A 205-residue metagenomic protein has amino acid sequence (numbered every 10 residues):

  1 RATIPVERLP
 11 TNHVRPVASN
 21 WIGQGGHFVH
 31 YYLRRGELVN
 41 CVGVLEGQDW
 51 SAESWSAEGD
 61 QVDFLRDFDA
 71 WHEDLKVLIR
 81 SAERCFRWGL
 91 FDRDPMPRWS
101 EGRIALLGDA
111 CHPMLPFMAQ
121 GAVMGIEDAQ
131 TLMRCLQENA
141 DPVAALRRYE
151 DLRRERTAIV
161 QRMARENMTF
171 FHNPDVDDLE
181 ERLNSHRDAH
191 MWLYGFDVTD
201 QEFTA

Functional and structural regions predicted by a protein language model:
R1-E83: Conserved FAD-binding catalytic core of PHBH/FMO-like flavoproteins
R8, G25-G26, E37, D49 (+10 more regions): Solvent-exposed, flexible loop/coil residues
H30, Q61-F64, R84-F170: Conserved mid-domain beta->alpha element of the FAD-binding
L45-Q48, Y149, Y194-T199: A general structural signal for short secondary-structure boundary/capping elements
S56-D60, D141, A145, D175-D178 (+1 more regions): Alpha-helix capping and helix-coil boundary motifs
W71-L75, R156, N167, P174: Short secondary-structure junctions and interdomain/linker hinges
F170-H190: Charge-rich, acidic-biased intrinsically disordered regions
L183-A205: C-terminal auxiliary extensions adjacent to catalytic cores
